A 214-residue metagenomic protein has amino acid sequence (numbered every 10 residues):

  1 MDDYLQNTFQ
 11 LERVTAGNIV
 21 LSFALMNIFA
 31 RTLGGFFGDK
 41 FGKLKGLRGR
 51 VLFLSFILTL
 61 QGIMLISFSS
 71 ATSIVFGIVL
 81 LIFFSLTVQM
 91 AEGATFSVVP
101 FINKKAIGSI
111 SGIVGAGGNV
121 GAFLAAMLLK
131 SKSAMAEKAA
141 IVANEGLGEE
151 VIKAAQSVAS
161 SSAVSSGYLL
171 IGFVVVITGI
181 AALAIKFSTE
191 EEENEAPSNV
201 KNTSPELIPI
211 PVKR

Functional and structural regions predicted by a protein language model:
M1-T15: Short amphipathic helix-loop junctions that connect adjacent transmembrane helices in Major Facilitator Superfamily/SLC
K40-I57: Cytoplasmic membrane-interface "Motif A"-like loop-to-helix N-cap segments of 12-TM Major Facilitator Superfamily
G49-L52, K130-V174: A membrane-interface helix-boundary motif in multi-pass transporters
S55-T72: C-terminal ends and interior cores of transmembrane alpha-helices in multi-pass membrane transporters/permeases
S69, Y168-V200: Multi-pass alpha-helical transporter architecture, strongest for 12-TM Major Facilitator/SLC carriers used
V75-E92: Hydrophobic core of transmembrane alpha-helices in multi-pass small-molecule transporters, especially MFS/SLC-type
M90-N103: Intracellular juxtamembrane helix-capping segments at the cytosolic ends of symmetry-related transmembrane helices
N103-A140: A late C-terminal transmembrane helix in Major Facilitator Superfamily
